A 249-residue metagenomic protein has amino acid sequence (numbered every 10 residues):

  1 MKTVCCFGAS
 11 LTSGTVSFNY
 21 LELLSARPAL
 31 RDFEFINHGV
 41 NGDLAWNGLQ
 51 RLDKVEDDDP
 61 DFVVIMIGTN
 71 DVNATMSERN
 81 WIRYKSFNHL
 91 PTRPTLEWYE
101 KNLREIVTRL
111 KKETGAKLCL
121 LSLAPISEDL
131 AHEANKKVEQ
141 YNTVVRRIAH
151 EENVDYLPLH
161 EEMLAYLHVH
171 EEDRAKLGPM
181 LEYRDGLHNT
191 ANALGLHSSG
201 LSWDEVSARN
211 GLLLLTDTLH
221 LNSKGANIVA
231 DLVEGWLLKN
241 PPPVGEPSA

Functional and structural regions predicted by a protein language model:
M1-S17, N70-V72: Catalytic nucleophile-elbow at a beta strand-turn-alpha helix junction centered on a G-D-S/GDSL motif, marking
T3, E34, A116-L118: Residues at the starts of beta-strands that form the adenosine-phosphate
C5, E34, L213-L215: A generic, residue-level signal for flexible/boundary positions that often mark functional hotspots
C6-G8, N37-G39, M66: Active-site neighborhood of phospho(di)ester-bond hydrolases with catalytic His/Asp-centered motifs
T12-V16, N41-W46, K136: Acidic-and-aromatic substrate-binding clefts and catalytic sites of carbohydrate-active enzymes
N19-F33: A short, Lys/Arg-enriched amphipathic alpha-helix followed by its capping loop at the start of a domain
A26-L30, N47-A249: Alpha-helical cap/lid subdomain in secreted, periplasmic, or secretory-pathway luminal O-acyl-processing enzymes
L30-A45: A short beta-strand-loop structural module common to alpha/beta enzyme folds
